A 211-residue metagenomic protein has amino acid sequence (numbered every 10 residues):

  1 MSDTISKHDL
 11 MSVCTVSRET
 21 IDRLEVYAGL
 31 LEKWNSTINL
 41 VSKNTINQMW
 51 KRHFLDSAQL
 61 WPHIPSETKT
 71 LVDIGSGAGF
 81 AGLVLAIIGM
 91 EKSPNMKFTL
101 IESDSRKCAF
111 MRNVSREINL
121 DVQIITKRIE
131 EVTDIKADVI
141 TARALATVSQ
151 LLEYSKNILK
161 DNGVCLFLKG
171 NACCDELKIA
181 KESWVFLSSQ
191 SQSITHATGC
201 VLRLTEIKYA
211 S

Functional and structural regions predicted by a protein language model:
M1-T68, V72, S105-I118: Class I SAM-dependent transferase core
A58-A142: Conserved SAM/SAH cofactor-binding pocket of Class I
P65-S66, K160, K181: Short conserved AdoMet
G77, L145-T147, N171-C173: Short glycine-rich anion-binding loops that position phosphate/pyrophosphate groups of nucleotides and phosphorylated
N95-M96, D161-G163: A short helix->loop->beta-strand "cap" motif at the edges of active sites that frequently abuts
L152-N162: A short glycine-rich, Lys/Arg-flanked "PGG" loop and its adjoining helix->strand segment in the class I
N162-A172: Conserved beta-strand signature within the Rossmann-like core of class I S-adenosyl-L-methionine
A172-S211: Active-site capping/gating segments
